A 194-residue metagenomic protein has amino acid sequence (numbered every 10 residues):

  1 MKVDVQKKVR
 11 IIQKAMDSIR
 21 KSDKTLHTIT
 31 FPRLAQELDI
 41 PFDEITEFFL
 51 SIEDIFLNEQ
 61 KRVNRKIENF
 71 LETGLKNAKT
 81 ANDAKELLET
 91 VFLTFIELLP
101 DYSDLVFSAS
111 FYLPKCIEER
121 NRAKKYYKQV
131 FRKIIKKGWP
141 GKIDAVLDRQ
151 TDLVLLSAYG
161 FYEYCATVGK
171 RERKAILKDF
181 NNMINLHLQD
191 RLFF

Functional and structural regions predicted by a protein language model:
M1-T25: Basic, helix-initiating cap at the start of DNA-binding domains
R10, S22-D54, N58: Helix-turn-helix
I11-R20, I67, F95, A158: Short hydrophobic clusters on alpha-helical segments that form packing/core surfaces in small helical domains
E53-K66, A123: Alpha-helical DNA-contacting segments of helix-turn-helix folds
E72-D101: Hydrophobic alpha-helical connector segments
E86, E97-Q129: Short secondary-structure transition hinges
P114-W139, R149-D152, N185: Amphipathic alpha-helical packing segments from all-alpha helical-bundle domains
K133, K137, L156, G160-F194: C-terminal peripheral helix-coil segments that are non-catalytic and often amphipathic
